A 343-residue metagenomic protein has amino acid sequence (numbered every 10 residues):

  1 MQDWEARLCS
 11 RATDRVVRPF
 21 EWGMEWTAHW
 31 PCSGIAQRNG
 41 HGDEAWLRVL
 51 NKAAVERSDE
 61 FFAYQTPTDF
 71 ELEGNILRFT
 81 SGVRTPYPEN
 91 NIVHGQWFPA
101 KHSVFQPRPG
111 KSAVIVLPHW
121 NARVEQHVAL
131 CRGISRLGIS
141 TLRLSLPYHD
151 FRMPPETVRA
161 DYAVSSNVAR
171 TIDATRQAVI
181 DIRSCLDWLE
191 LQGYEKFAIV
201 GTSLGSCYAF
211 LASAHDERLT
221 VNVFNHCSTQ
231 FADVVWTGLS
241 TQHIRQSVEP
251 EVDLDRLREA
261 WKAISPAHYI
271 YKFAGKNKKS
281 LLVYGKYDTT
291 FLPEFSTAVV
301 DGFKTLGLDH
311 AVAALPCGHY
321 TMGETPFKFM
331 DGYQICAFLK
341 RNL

Functional and structural regions predicted by a protein language model:
M1-G82: N-terminal targeting or regulatory segments adjacent to alpha/beta-hydrolase or S9 domains
Y87-V93, A100-A113, K276-N277: Proline/glycine-enriched tight loop/beta-turn segments at coil->beta junctions that connect or precede beta-strands
V116-R176: Cap/lid segment of the alpha/beta-hydrolase catalytic domain
A174, A178, S203-S206: Active-site loop->helix "elbow" adjoining a glycine-rich segment at hydrolase catalytic centers
E190-S203: Alpha/beta-hydrolase fold nucleophile elbow
Y208-R256: Hydrolase active-site cap/lid region
T237-F295: The feature captures the conserved acid-bearing segment of alpha/beta-hydrolase catalytic domains
T297-L343: C-terminal catalytic histidine-bearing segment of alpha/beta-hydrolase fold enzymes
